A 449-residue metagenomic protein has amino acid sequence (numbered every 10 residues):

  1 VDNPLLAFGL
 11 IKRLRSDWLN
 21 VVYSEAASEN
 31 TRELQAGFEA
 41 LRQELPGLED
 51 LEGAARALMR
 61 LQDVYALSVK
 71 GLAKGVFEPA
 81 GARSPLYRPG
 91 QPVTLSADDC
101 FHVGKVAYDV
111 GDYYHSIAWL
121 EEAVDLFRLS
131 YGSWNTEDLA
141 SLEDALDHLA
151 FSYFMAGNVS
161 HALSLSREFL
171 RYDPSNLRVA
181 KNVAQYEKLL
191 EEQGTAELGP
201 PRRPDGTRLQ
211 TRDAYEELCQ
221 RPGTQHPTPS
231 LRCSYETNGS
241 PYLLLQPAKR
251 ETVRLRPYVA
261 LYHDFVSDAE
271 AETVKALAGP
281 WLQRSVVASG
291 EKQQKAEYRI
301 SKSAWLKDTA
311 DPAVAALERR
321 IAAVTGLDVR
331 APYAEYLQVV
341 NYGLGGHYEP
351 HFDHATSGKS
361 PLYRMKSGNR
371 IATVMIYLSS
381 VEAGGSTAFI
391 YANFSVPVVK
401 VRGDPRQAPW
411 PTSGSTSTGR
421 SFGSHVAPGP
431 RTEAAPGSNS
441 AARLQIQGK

Functional and structural regions predicted by a protein language model:
V1-G403, P409-K449: Fe(II)/2-oxoglutarate oxygenase catalytic core
